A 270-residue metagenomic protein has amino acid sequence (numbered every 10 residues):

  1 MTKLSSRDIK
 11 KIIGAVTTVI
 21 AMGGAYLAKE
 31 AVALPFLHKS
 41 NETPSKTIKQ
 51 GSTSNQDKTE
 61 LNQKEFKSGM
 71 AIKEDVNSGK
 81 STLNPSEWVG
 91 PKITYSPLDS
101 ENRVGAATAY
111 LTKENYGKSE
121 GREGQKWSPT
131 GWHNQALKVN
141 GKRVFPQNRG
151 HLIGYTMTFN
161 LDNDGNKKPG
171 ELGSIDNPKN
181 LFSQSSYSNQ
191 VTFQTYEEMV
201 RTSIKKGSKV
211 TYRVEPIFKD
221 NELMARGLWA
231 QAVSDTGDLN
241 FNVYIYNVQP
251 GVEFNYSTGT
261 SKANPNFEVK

Functional and structural regions predicted by a protein language model:
T2-A15: N-terminal Sec-pathway targeting helices
G14-K29: Hydrophobic membrane-insertion alpha-helices, especially the h-region of bacterial N-terminal signal peptides
V16, N55-Q56, S78, R122 (+1 more regions): Alpha-helical interaction segments
A31-P91: N-terminal, intrinsically disordered, polar/charged segments of Gram-positive cell-envelope systems that serve as
S68-G117, V243: Polybasic, low-complexity association/targeting segments
V104-K270: Domain-level detector of nuclease and nuclease-like folds in predominantly extracellular/periplasmic contexts
